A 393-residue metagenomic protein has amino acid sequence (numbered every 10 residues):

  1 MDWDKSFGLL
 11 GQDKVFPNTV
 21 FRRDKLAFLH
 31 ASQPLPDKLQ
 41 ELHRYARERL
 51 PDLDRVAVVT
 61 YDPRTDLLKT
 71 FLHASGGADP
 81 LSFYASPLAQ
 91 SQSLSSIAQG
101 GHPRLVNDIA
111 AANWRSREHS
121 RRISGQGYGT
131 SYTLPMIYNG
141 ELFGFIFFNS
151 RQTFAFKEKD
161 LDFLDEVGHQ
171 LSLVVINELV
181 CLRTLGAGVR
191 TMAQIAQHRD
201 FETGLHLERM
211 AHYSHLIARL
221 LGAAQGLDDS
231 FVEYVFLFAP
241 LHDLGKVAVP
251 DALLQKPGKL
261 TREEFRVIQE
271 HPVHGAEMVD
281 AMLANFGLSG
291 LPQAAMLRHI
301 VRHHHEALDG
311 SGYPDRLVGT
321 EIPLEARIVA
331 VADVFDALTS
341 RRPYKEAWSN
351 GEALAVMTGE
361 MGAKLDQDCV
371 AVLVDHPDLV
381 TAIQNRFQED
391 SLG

Functional and structural regions predicted by a protein language model:
M1-E41, E48, C181-T191: Signal-transmission linkers at sensory-effector interfaces
M1-G11, F143, N149-D165, V174-E178 (+2 more regions): Regulatory loop-to-helix N-cap segments in sensory/regulatory domains that couple ligand/signal detection
F21-L29, P34-L50, V58, V167 (+4 more regions): Amphipathic alpha-helical coiled-coil segments that mediate homodimerization and allosteric signal transmission
R44, A57-S95, P240, L244 (+1 more regions): GAF sensory/regulatory domain recognition with acknowledged cross-activation on helical regulatory dimers
L67, A78, N107-T130, A307-L317: Signal-transducing coupling segments at domain and membrane junctions
A78-E118: Regulatory sensory and allosteric helical modules in signal-transduction proteins and certain transcription factors
G129-I137: A short, aliphatic-rich beta-strand micro-motif
A187-G393: Histidine- and acidic-residue-rich, metal-dependent catalytic cores
